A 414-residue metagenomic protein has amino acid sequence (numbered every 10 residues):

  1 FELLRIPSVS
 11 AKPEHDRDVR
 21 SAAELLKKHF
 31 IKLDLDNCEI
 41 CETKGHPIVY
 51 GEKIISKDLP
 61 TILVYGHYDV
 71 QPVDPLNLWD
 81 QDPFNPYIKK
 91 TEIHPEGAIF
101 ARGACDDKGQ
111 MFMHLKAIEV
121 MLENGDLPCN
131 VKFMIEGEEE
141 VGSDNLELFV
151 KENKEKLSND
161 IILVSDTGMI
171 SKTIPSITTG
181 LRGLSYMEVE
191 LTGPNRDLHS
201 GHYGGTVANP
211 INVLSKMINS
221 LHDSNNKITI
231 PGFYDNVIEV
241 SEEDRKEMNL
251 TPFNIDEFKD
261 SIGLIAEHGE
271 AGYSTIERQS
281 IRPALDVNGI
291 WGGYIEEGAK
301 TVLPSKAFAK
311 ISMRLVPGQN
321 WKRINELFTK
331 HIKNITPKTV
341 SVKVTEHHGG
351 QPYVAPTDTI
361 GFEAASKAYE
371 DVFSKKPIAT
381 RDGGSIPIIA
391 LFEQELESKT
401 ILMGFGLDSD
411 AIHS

Functional and structural regions predicted by a protein language model:
F1-L76, K306, R323: N-terminal helical capping/dimerization or prosegment-like subdomains of hydrolases acting on amide or phosphate bonds
K57, S171-K172, T229-K306, P317-L327 (+2 more regions): An extended, acidic, His-containing surface patch that forms the Zn2+-binding/catalytic region of metallohydrolases
L59-K132: Active-site metal-coordination/substrate-binding segment of hydrolases, especially metallo-dependent peptidases
Y68-V70, M134-S143, S165-I170, G193-N195 (+2 more regions): Acidic, glycine-rich active-site loops and adjacent beta-strand->loop/helix elements that engage anionic groups
G103-G180: Acidic/histidine-rich catalytic neighborhood of metal-dependent amide-processing enzymes
C105, N195-D197, M313-W321, G350: A generic structural motif
S176-T192, L402, G406: Flexible glycine/proline-rich, aromatic-decorated loop/lid segments
G204-N226: A short core secondary-structure module
